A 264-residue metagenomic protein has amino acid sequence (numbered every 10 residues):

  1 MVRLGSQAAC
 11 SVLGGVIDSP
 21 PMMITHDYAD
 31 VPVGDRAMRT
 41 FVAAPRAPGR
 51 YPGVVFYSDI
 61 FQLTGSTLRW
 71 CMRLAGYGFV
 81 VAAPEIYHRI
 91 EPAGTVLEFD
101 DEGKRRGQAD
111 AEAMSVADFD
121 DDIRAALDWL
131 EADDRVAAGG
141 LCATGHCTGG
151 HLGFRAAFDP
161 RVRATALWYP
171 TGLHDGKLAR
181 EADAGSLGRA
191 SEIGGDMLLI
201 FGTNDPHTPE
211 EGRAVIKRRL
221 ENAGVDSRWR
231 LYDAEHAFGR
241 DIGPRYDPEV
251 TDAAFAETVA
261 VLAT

Functional and structural regions predicted by a protein language model:
V2-T264: N-terminal cap/leader regions of alpha/beta-hydrolase-fold enzymes, predominantly small-molecule hydrolases
